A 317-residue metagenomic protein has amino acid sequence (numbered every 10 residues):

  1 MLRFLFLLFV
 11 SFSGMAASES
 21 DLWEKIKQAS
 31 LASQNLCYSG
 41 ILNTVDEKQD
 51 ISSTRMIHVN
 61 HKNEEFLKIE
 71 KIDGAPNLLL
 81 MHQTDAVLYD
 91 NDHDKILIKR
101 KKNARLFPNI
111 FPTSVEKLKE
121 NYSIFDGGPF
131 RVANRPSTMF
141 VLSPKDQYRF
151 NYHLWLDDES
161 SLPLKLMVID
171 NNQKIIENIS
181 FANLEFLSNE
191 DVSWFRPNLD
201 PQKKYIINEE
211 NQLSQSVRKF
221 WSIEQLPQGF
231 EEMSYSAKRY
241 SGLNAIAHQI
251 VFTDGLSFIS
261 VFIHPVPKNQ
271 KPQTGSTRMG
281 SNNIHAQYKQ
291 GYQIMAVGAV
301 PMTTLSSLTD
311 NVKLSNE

Functional and structural regions predicted by a protein language model:
M1-L7: Sec-dependent signal peptide recognition, specifically the positively charged N-region followed immediately by
L8, F12-E64, K101, P129 (+1 more regions): N-terminal leader/targeting segments and the immediate start of mature chains
N35-S39, K62-K68, N134-V141, L162-K165 (+1 more regions): Short, hydrophobic/aromatic-rich segments at coil-to-beta transitions
M56-N109, V168-S180: An acidic-aromatic
N60-H61, L80, H153-K165, V266-Q270: A short, surface-exposed beta-strand/turn
N103-Y152: Intrinsically disordered, low-complexity linker/loop segments enriched in Gly/Pro and charged/polar residues
A133-P201: Gly/Pro-enriched, hydrophobic low-complexity segments that function as extracytoplasmic propeptides/linkers
K204-K289, T303: Short, solvent-exposed recognition patches
